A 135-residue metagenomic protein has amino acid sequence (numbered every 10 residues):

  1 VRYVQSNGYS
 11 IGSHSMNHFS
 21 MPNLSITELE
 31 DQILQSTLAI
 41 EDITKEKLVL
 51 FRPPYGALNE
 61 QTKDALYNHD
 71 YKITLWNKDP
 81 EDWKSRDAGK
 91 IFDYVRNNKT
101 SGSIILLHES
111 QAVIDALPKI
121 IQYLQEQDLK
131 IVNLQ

Functional and structural regions predicted by a protein language model:
V1-I105, E109: Metal-dependent polysaccharide deacetylase catalytic core of the NodB/CE4 family, i.e., the active-site-bearing domain
A112-Q135: C-terminal domain-boundary segment and adjacent tail
